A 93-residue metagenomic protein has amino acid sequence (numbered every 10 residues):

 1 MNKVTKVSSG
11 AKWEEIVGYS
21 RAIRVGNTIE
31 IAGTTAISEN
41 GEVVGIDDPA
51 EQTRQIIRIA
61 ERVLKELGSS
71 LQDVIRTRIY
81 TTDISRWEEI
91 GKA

Functional and structural regions predicted by a protein language model:
M1-R76, T81-A93: N-terminal presequence-like segments and the immediate start of the first folded domain
